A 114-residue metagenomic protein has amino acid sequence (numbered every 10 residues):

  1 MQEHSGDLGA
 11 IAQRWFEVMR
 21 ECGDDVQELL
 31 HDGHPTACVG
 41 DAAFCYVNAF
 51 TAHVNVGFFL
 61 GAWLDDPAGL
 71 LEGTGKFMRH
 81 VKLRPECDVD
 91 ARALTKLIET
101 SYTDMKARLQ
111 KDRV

Functional and structural regions predicted by a protein language model:
M1-V114: Charge-dense, helix-prone N-terminal extensions
